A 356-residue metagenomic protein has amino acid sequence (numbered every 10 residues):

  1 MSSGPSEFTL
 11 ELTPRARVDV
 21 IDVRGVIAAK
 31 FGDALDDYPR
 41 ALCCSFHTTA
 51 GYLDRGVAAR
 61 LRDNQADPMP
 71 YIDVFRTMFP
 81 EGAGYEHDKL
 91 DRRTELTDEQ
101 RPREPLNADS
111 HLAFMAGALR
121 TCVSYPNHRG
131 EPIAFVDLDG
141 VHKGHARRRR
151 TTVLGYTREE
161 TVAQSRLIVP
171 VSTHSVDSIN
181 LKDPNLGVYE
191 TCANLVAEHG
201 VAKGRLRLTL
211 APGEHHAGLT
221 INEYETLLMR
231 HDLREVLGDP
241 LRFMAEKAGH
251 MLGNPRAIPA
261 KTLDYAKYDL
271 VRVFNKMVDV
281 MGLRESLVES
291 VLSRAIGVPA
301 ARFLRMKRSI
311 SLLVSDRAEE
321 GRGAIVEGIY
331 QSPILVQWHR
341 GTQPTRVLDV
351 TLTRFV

Functional and structural regions predicted by a protein language model:
S2-V356: Active-site histidine-anchored catalytic micro-motif
